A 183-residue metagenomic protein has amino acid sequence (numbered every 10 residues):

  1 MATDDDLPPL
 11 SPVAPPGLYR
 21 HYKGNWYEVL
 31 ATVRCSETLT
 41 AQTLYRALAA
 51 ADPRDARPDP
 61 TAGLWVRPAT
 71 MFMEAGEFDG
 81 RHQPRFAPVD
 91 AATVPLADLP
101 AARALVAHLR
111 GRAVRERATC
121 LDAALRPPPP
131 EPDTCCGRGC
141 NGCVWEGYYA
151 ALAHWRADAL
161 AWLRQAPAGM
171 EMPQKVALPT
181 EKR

Functional and structural regions predicted by a protein language model:
M1-P15: Mixed-charge, Lys/Arg-rich low-complexity intrinsically disordered regions
Y19-R20: Tryptophan-anchored aromatic micro-motifs
N25-R34: Short beta-strand-centered aromatic/proline hotspots
S36-P60: Short solvent-exposed strand/turn elements
R57-V94: Intrinsically disordered, low-complexity, charged/polar segments
D98-A104, A161-R183: Short Fe-S-cluster ligation motifs
A101-R126, A166: Short, charged low-complexity linear segments at domain edges
P132-G147: Local cysteine-cluster metal-coordination motifs and their immediate loop/turn environment, predominantly Fe-S cluster
